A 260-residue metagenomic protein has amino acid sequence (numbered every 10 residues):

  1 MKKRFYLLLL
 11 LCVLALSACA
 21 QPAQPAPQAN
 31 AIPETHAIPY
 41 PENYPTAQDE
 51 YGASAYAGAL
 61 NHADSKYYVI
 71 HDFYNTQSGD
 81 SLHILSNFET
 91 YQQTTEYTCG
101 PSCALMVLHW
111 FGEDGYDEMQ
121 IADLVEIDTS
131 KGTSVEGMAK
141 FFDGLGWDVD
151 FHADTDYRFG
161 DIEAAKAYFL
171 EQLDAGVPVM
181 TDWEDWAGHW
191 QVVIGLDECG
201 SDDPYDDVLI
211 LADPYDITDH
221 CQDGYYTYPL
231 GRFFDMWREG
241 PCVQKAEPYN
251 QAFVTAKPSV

Functional and structural regions predicted by a protein language model:
M1-L7: Bacterial N-terminal signal peptides that target proteins for export
L9-L14: Hydrophobic helical h-region of N-terminal Sec-dependent signal peptides in bacterial secretory/periplasmic proteins
L16-A18: C-terminal motif of bacterial Sec signal peptides marking the signal peptidase cleavage site
A20-P27: Bacterial lipoprotein signal-peptidase II cleavage site
I32-P33, I38-G52, D64-V69, Q77 (+2 more regions): Noncatalytic regulatory segments and standalone regulatory/sensor domains
Y68-T129: Active-site nucleophile-adjacent alpha helix/oxyanion-hole segment immediately C-terminal to the catalytic cysteine
T94-T98, L105-M106, D114-G115, E126-S134 (+6 more regions): Solvent-exposed loop/turn segments at secondary-structure junctions within structured extracellular/periplasmic domains
D156-P214: Active-site-adjacent substructure of cysteine-protease-like catalytic cores
